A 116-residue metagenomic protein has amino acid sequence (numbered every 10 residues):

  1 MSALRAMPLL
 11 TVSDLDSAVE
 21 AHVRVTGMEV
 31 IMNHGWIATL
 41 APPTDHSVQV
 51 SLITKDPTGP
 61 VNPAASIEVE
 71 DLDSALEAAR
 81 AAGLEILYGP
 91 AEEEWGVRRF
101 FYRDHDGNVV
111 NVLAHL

Functional and structural regions predicted by a protein language model:
M1-V19, H46-S47, P63-A65, H115-L116: N-terminal beta-strand motif that seeds the catalytic metal site of vicinal oxygen chelate
D14-L15, A65-V109: Vicinal oxygen chelate
R24-V30, G83-E85: Conserved acetyl-CoA-binding loop of GNAT-fold acetyltransferases
E29-N62, V109-H115: Conserved short beta-strand elements that form part of the metal-binding/catalytic scaffold of enzyme active sites
